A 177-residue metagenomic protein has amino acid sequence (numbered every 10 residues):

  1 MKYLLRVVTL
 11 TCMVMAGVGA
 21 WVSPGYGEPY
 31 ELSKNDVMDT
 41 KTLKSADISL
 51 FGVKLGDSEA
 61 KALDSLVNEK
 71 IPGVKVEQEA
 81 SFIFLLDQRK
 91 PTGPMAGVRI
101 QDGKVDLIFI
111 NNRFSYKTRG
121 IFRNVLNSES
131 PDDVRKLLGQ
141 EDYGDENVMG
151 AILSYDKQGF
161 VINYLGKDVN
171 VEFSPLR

Functional and structural regions predicted by a protein language model:
M1-T11: Bacterial N-terminal signal peptides that target proteins for export
M13-V18: Hydrophobic h-region of N-terminal signal peptides that target proteins for export in Gram-negative bacteria
A20-G27: Boundary at the C-terminal end of the N-terminal hydrophobic targeting segment
P29-A62: N-terminal export/targeting and maturation segments
P29-Y30, D57-K104, G120, N124-R177: A cross-family detector of function-defining hotspots
D47-V53, K117-V125: Second-shell loop/turn segments in exported
N112-Y116, S174: Glyoxalase I/VOC metalloenzyme domain signal
